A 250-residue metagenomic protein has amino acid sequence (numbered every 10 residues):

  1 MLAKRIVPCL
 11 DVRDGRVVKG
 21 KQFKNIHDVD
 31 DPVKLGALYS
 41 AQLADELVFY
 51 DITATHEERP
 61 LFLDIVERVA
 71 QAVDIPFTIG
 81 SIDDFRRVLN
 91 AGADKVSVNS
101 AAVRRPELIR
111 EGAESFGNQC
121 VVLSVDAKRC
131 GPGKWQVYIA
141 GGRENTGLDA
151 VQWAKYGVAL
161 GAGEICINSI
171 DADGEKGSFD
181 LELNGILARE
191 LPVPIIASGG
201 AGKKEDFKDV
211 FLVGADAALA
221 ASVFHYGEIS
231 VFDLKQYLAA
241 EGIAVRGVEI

Functional and structural regions predicted by a protein language model:
L2, I6, T55-A70, S81-R86 (+5 more regions): Active-site-adjacent beta->alpha loops and helix N-cap segments on the catalytic face of soluble alpha/beta enzymes
R5-C9, E46, D74-T78, D94-S97 (+5 more regions): Structural preference for beta-strand elements that scaffold enzyme active sites
D11, Y39, L47, V88 (+5 more regions): Conserved, mostly hydrophobic/aromatic
V12-K19, D84-F85, L89-I167, D171-A172: Conserved anion-binding
V17-P60: N-terminal beta-alpha supersecondary unit
D28-S40, I82-R86, T146-Y156, D206-F207: Short, acidic/polar
I75-G92, E182-A218: Catalytic cores of alpha/beta
V231-I250: Extended, intrinsically disordered, low-complexity segments
